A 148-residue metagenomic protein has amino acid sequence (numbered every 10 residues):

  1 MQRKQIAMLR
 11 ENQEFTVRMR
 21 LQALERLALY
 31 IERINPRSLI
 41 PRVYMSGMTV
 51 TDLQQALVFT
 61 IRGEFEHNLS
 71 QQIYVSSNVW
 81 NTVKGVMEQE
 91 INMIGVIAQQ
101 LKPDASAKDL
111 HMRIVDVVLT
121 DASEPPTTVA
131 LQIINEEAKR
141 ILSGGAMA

Functional and structural regions predicted by a protein language model:
M1-A148: Conserved non-transmembrane functional hotspots
